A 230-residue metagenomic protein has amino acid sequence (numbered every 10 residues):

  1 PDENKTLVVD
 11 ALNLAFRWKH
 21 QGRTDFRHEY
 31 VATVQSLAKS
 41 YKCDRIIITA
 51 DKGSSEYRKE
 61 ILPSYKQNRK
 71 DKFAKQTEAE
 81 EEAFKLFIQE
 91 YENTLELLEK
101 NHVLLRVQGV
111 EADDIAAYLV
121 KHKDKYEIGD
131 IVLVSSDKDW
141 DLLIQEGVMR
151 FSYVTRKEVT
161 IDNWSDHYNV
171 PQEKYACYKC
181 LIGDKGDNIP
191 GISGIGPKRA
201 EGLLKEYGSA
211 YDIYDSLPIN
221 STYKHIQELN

Functional and structural regions predicted by a protein language model:
P1-V134, W140-E158: Noncatalytic, basic helical substrate-engagement surface that gates or grips nucleic-acid strands
K138-D139, K198: Acidic, divalent-metal-coordinating active-site segment for phosphoryl/phosphodiester hydrolysis, typified by short
I161: Acidic/histidine-rich catalytic cores of soluble enzymes
W164: Anionic-ligand binding region
P171-K174, Y178-N230: Accessory alpha-helical DNA-binding modules that contact the DNA backbone or grooves
